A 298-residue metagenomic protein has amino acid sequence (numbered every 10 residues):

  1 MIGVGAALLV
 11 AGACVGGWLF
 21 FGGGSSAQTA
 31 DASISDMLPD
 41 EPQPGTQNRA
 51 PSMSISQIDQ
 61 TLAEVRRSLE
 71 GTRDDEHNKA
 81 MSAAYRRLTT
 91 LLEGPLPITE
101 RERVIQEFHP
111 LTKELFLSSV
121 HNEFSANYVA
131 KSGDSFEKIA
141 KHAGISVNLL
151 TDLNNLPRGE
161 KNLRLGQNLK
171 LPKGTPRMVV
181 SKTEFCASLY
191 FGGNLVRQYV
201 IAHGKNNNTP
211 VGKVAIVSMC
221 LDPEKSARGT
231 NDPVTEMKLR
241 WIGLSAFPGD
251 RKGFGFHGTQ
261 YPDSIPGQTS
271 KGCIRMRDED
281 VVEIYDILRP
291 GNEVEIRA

Functional and structural regions predicted by a protein language model:
V4-G16: Hydrophobic membrane-insertion alpha-helices, especially the h-region of bacterial N-terminal signal peptides
A13-T29: Hydrophobic single-pass membrane-insertion segments
G17, G229-A298: Exported/periplasmic cell-wall-interacting domains
G24-A27, D75-L92, S132-R164, N194 (+2 more regions): LysM (lysin motif) carbohydrate-binding repeats in extracellular/periplasmic proteins that recognize
S25-S56: Juxtamembrane proline-rich low-complexity "stalk" or linker regions positioned immediately after a signal peptide
A30-D31, D36, L92-E123, V147-V180 (+1 more regions): Extracellular LysM carbohydrate-binding repeats and other cell-envelope/extracellular binding modules
P51, I55-M81, L115-G144: Primarily a LysM-type cell-wall glycan-binding module
K173-Q260: Gly/Pro-biased beta-strand-loop elements
